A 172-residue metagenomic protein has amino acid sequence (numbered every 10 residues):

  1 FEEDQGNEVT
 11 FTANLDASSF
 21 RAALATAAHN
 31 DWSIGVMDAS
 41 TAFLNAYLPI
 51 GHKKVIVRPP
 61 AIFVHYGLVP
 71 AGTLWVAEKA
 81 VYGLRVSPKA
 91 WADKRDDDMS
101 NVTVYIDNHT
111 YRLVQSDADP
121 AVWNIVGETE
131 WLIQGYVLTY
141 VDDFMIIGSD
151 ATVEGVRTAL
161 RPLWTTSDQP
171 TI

Functional and structural regions predicted by a protein language model:
F1-I172: Long, low-complexity, charge-biased intrinsically disordered regions
